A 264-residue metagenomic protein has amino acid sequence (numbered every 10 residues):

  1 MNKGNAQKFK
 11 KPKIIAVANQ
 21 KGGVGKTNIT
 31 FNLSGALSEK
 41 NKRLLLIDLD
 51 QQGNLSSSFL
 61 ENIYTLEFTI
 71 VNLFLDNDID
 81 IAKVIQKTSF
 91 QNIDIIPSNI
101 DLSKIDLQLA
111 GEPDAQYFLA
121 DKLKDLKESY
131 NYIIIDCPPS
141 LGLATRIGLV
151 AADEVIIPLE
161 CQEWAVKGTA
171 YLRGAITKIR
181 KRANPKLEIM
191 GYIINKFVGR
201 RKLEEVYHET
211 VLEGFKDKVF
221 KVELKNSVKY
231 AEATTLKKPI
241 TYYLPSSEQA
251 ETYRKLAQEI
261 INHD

Functional and structural regions predicted by a protein language model:
M1-D264: P-loop NTP-binding core
